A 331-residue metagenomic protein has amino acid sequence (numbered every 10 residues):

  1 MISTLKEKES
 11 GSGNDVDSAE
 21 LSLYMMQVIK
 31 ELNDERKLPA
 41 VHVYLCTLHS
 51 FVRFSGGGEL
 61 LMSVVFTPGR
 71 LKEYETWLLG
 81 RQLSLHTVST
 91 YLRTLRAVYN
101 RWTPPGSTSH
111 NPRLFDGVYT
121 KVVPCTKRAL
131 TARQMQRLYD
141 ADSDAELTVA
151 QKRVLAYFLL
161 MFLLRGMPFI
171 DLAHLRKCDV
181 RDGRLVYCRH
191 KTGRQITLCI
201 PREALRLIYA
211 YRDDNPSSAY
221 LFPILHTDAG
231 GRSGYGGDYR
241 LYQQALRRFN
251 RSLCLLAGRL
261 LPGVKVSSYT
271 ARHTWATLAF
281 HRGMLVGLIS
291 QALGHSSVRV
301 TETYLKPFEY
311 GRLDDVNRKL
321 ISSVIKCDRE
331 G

Functional and structural regions predicted by a protein language model:
I29-P39, H49-T126, A141-A145: N-terminal core-binding DNA-recognition domain of tyrosine recombinases/integrases
G117-F169: Basic, Lys/Arg- and aromatic-enriched nucleic-acid-binding interface segment
A129, R189-G193, D228, L293-R318: Catalytic-site neighborhood detector that most strongly recognizes the C-terminal catalytic loop/helix of tyrosine
E146-V149, N250-Q291: Short, basic (Lys/Arg/His-rich) helix/loop patches that form interaction surfaces in the mid-to-C-terminal regions
H174-A210: Conserved tyrosine-mediated DNA breakage-rejoining catalytic core shared by Y-recombinases
C178-R184, G263-K265, M284-T303, E330-G331: Short, polar N-cap/turn motifs at the start of nucleic acid-interacting alpha helices
R202-G263: Active-site/catalytic core of tyrosine-dependent DNA strand-transfer enzymes
Y211, K306-G331: DNA/chromatin major-groove-contacting recognition/catalytic segments
